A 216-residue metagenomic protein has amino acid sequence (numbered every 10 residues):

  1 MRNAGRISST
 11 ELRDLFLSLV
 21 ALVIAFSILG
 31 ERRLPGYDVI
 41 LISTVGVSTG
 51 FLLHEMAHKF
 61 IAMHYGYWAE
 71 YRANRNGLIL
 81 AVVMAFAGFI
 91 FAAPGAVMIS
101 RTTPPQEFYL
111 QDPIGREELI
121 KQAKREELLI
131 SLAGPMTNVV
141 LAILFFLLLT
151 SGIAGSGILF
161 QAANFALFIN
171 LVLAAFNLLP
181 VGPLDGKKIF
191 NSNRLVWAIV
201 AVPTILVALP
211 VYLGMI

Functional and structural regions predicted by a protein language model:
M1-I216: Hydrophobic transmembrane alpha-helices and their immediate loop junctions in multi-pass integral membrane proteins
